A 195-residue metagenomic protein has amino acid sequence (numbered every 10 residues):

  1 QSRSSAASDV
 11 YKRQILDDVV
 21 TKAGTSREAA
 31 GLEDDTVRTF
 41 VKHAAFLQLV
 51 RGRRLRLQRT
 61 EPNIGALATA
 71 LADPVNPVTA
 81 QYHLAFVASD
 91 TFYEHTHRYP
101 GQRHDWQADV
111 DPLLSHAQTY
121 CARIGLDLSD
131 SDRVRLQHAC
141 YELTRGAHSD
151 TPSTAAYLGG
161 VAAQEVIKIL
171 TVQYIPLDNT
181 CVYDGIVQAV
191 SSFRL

Functional and structural regions predicted by a protein language model:
Q1, T36, S149-S153: Short, charged/polar micro-motifs that form catalytic or ligand-binding hotspots
Q1-A7, Y11: Single conserved hydrophobic/aromatic residue that forms the stacking wall/gate of nucleotide- or nucleobase-binding
S2-R3, T79, A147, L170: Intrinsic disorder and flexible coil segments
D9-Q137: Long, low-complexity, polar/charged, intrinsically disordered or flexibly structured peripheral segments
G101-D109, H116-V190: C-terminal, well-structured subdomains that either form a transmembrane helix-short loop-helix hairpin in multi-pass
S192-L195: Conserved catalytic-core surface of thiol
